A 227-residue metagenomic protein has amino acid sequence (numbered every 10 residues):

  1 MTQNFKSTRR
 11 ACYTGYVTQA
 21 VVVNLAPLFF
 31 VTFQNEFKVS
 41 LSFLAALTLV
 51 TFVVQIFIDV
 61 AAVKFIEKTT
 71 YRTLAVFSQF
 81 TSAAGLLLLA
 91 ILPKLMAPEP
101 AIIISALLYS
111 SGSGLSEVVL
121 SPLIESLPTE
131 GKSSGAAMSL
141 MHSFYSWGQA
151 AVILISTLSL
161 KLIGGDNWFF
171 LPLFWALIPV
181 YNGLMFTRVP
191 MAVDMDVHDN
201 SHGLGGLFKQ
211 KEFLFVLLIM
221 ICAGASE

Functional and structural regions predicted by a protein language model:
M1-N4, V193-V216: Juxtamembrane intracellular "pre-TM" segments in multi-pass secondary transporters
T2-F29, L107, K211-E227: Pair of pore-lining "gating" transmembrane helices in MFS-fold secondary transporters
A46-K64: Central cavity-lining transmembrane alpha-helices of secondary-active solute carriers, predominantly the Major
T51-V53, S146-W147, M220: Short hydrophobic/small-residue motifs within alpha-helical transmembrane segments of multi-pass transporter-like
R72-A75, Q79: Primarily marks hydrophobic transmembrane alpha-helices of the MFS/SLC 12-helix fold
F80-M96: C-terminal ends and interior cores of transmembrane alpha-helices in multi-pass membrane transporters/permeases
S105-S143: Cytoplasmic helix-loop-helix junction between adjacent transmembrane helices in 12-TM secondary transporters
L140-D194: Helix-loop-helix hairpin linking two adjacent transmembrane segments in secondary transporters
